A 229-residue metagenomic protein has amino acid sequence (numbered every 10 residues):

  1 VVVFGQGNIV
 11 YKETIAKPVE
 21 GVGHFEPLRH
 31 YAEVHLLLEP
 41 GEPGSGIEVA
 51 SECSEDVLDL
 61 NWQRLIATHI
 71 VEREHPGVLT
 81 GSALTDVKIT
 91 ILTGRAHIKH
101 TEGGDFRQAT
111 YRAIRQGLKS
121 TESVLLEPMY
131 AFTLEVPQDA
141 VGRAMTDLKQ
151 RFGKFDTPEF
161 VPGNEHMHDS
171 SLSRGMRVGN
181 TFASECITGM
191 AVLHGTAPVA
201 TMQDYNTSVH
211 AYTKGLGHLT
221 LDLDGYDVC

Functional and structural regions predicted by a protein language model:
V1-C229: Accessory interaction regions appended to the cores of large information-processing enzymes
